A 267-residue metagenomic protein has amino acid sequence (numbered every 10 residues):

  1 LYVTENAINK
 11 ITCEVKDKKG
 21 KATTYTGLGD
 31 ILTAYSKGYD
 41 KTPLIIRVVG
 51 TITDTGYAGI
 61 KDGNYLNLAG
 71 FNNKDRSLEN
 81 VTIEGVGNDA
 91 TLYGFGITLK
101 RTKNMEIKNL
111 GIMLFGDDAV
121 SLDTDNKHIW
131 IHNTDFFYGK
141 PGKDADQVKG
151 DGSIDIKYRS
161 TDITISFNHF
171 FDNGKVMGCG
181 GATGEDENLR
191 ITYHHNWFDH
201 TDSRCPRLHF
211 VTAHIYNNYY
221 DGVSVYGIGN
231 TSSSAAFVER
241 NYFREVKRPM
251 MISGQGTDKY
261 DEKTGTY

Functional and structural regions predicted by a protein language model:
L1, N6, E14-K18, F237-Y267: Long, ordered, amphipathic alpha-helical scaffolds
A7, G50-I52, G87, G96 (+2 more regions): A mature extracytoplasmic/lumenal domain signature
K16-T42, G56-T82, T91-K108, M113-K127: Extracellular beta-strand-rich solenoid/capping regions of secreted or surface-exposed proteins that bind or remodel
T51-K74, N80, F136-K149, N173-D186 (+1 more regions): Acidic/polar low-complexity surface segments
E79-D89, K103-L114, N126-K143, G152-S153 (+5 more regions): Right-handed parallel beta-helix
A119, I154-D155, C205-R207, Y226-G229: Short catalytic-loop micro-motif centered on adjacent basic/acidic residues
F210, N230-S232, R240, G254: Active-site proximal loops enriched in glycine and acidic residues that flank catalytic Cys/His/Asp and coordinate
